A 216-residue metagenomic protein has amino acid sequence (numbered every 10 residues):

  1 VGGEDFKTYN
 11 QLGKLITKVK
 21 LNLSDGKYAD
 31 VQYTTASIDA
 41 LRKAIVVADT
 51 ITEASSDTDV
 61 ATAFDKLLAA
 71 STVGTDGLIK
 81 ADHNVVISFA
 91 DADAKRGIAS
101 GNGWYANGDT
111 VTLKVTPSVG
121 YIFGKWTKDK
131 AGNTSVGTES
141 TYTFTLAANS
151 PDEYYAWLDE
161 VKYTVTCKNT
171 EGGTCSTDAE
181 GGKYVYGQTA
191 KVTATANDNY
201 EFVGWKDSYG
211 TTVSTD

Functional and structural regions predicted by a protein language model:
V1-I87: Beta-rich interaction/scaffold domains
V1-Q11, K66-A90, E139-N169, T215-D216: Conserved "repeat-terminator" motif of extracellular CCP/Sushi domains
L12-V31, K80-N107, D159-K183, T189: Conserved N-terminal submotifs of small, disulfide-stabilized extracellular modules
Q32-S37, N102-A106, N133, T143-T145 (+2 more regions): Tandem-repeat/low-complexity and Cys-motif detector
A40-D49, E53, D109-E139, T189-T215: Surface-exposed interfaces of beta-sheet-rich extracellular modules
L41, L67, V85-I87, A99 (+8 more regions): Hydrophobic beta-strand residues in large extracellular and virion-surface proteins
E53-L68, F144-A147, G181, T211-D216: Serine/threonine-rich, repeat-prone extracellular segments and beta-strand-based repeat modules of secreted/surface
